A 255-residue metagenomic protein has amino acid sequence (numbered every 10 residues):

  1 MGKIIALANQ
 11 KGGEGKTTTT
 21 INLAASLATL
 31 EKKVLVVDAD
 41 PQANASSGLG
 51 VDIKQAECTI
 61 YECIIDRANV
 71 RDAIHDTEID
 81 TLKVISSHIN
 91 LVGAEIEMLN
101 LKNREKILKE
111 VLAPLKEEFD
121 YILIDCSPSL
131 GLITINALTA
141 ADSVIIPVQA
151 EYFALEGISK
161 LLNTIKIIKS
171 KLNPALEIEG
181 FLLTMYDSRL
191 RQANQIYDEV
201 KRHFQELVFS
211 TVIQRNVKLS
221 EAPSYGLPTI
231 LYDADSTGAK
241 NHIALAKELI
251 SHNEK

Functional and structural regions predicted by a protein language model:
M1-K255: P-loop NTP-binding core
